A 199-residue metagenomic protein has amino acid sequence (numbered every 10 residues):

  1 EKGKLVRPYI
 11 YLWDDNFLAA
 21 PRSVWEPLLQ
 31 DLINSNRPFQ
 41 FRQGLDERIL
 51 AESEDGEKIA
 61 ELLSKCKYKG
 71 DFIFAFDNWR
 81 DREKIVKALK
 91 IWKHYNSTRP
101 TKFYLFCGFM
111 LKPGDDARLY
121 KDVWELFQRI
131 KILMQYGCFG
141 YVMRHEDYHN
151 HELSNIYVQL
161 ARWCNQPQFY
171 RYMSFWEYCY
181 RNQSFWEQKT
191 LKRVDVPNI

Functional and structural regions predicted by a protein language model:
E1-A88, R99-C107, F139-M143: Core AdoMet radical
I33, K93, K131-M134: Anion (oxyanion) recognition and catalysis
A88, H94-Y95, K121: Extended, compositionally biased non-globular segments
S97-T98, Q135: Arginine/glycine-rich "motif VI" loop of SF2 helicases in the C-terminal RecA-like domain
G108-I199: Auxiliary Fe-S-binding modules of radical SAM enzymes
